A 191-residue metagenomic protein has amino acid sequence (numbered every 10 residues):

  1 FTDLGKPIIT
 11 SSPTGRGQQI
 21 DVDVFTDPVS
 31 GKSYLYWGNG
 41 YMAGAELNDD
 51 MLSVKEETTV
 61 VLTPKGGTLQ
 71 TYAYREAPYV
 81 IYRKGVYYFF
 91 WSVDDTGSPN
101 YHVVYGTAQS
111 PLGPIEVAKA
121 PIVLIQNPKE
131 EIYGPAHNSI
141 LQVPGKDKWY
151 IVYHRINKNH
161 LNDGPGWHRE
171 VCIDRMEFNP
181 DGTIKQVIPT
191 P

Functional and structural regions predicted by a protein language model:
F1-P191: Carbohydrate-active catalytic/glycan-binding domains of CAZyme proteins, especially the secreted or lumenal ectodomains
